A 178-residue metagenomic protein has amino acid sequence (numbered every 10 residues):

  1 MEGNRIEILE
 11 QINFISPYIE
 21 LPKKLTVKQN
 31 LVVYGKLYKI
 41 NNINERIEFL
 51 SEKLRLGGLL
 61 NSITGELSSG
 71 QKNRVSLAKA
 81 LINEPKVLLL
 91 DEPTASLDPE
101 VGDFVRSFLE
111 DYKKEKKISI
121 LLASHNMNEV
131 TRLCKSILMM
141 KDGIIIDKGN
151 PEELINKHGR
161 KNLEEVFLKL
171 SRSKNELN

Functional and structural regions predicted by a protein language model:
V32, K36-L59: Conserved ABC ATPase "signature" region
I63-L67: Conserved ABC ATPase signature
E84: Conserved catalytic motifs of ABC-family nucleotide-binding domains
L88-D91: Catalytic Walker B motif of ABC-type/P-loop ATPase nucleotide-binding domains
D103-E115: Helical segment within the ABC ATPase nucleotide-binding domain
K148-G149: ABC ATPase "signature
